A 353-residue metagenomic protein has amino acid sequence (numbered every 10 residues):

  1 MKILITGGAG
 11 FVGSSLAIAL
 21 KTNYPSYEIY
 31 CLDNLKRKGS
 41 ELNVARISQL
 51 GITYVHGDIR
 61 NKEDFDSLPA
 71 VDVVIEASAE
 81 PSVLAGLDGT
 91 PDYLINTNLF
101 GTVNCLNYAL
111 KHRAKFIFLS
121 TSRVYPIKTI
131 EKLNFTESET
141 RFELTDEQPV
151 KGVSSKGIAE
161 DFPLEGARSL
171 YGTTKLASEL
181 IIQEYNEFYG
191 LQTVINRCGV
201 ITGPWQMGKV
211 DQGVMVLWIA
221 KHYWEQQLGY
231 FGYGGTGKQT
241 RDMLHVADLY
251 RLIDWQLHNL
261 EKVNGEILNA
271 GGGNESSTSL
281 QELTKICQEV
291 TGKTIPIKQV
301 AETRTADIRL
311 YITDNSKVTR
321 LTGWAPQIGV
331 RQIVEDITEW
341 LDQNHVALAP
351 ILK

Functional and structural regions predicted by a protein language model:
M1-G199, N344: N-terminal Rossmann-like NAD(P)+-binding domain of SDR-like oxidoreductases, especially those catalyzing
C31, Y233, I267-N269, Q281-T284 (+2 more regions): C-terminal "lid/loop" region of Rossmann-like NAD(P)-dependent oxidoreductases
G39, V246, E266-I267, R304-A325: Conserved C-terminal active-site "lid" loop/helix of NAD(P)H-dependent oxidoreductases that clamps the redox cofactor
R60, G89, T97-F100, F162 (+7 more regions): Residue-level signal for the nucleotide or nucleotide-sugar donor/cofactor binding architecture
G86-L87, S154-S169, T193-M207, W218-L244 (+1 more regions): A conserved pocket-lining segment of Rossmann-fold NAD(P)-dependent short-chain dehydrogenase/reductase
L176, Y189, T202-L217, Y230-G234 (+6 more regions): Glycine/proline-rich active-site loop of Rossmann-fold NAD(P)-dependent oxidoreductases
L249, I253, A270, L280-L283 (+2 more regions): Non-catalytic, hydrophobic alpha-helical segments
V330-K353: Amphipathic terminal alpha-helices
